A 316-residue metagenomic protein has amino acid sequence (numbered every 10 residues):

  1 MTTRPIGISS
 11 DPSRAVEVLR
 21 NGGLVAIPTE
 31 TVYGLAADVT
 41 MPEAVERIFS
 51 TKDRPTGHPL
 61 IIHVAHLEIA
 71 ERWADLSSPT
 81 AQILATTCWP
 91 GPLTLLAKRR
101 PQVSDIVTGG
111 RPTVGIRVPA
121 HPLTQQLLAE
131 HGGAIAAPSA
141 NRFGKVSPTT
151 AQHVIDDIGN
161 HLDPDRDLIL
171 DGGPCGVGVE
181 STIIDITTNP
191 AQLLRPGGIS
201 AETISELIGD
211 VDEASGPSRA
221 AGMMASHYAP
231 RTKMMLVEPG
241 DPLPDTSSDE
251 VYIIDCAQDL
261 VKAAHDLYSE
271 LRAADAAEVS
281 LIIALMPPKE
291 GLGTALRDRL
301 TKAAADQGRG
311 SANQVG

Functional and structural regions predicted by a protein language model:
M1-G316: Active-site-adjacent structural elements in enzyme catalytic cores
